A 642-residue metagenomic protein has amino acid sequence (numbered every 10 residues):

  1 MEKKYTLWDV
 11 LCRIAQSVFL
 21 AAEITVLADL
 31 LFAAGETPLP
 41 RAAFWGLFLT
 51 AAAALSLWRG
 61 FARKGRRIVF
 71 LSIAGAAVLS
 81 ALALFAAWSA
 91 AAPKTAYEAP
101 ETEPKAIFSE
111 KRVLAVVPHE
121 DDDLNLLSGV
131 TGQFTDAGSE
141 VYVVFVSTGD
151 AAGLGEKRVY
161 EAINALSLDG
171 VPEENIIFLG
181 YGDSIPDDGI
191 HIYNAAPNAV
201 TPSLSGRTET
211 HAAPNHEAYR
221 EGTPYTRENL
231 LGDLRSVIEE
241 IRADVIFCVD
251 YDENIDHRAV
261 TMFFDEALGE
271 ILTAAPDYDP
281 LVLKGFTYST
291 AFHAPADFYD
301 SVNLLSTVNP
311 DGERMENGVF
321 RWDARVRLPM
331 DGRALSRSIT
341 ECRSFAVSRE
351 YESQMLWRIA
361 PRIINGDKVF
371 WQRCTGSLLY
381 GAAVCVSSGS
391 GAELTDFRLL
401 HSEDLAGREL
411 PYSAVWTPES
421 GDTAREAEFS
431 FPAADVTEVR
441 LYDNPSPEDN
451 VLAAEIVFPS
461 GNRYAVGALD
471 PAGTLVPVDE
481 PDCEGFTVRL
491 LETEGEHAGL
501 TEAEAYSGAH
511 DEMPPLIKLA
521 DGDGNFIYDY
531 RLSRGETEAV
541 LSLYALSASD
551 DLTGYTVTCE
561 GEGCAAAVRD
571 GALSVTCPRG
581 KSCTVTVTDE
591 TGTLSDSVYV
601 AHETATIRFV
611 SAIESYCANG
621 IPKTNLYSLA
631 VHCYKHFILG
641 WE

Functional and structural regions predicted by a protein language model:
E2-L71, A81-E240, M262-D277, K284-T290: Active-site rim/loop-helix segments in enzyme catalytic domains that contact anionic ligands
L234-D252: Proline-aspartate-enriched helix->loop->beta-strand connector
P295-R358: A conserved mid-domain beta-alpha-beta active-site/ligand-binding segment of alpha/beta enzyme cores
A406-R463, L469-L516: Aromatic, loop-rich ligand-recognition surfaces of beta-strand-rich domains
F526-D529, E560-G571: Low-complexity "stalk/linker" and mucin-like segments enriched in Ser/Thr/Pro/Ala/Gly
D550-E562: Change to "...patches in solvent-exposed regions of secreted, membrane-anchored, or virion-exposed structural
A572-G580: Extracellular/luminal low-complexity segments enriched in Ser/Thr/Pro
T593-H602: Edge beta-strands of extracellular beta-sandwich domains
